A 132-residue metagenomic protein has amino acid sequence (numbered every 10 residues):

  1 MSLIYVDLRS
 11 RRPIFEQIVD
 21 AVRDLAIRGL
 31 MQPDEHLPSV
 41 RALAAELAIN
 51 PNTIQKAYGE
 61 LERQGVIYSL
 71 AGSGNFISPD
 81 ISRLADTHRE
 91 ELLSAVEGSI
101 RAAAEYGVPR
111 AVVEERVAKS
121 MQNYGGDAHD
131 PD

Functional and structural regions predicted by a protein language model:
M1-H36, A42, E90-S94, I100-D127: Extreme N-terminal segment that seeds HTH/winged-HTH DNA-binding domains in transcriptional regulators
V22, Y58-G59: Short, hydrophobic-biased segments on the C-terminal half of alpha helices that form "recognition helices"
L30-M31, E60, G65-V66: Short hinge/loop at the helix->beta-strand junction immediately C-terminal to the helix-turn-helix recognition helix
H36-L37, V66-I77, I81: Short, Lys/Arg-rich nucleic-acid/phosphate-binding segment
H36-L47, L61: A short alpha-helical element within helix-turn-helix/winged-helix DNA-binding domains across DNA-binding proteins
N52: Key DNA-contact positions within bacterial/archaeal DNA-binding proteins
S82-R89: Terminal helix-turn-helix DNA-binding modules in bacterial transcription factors
